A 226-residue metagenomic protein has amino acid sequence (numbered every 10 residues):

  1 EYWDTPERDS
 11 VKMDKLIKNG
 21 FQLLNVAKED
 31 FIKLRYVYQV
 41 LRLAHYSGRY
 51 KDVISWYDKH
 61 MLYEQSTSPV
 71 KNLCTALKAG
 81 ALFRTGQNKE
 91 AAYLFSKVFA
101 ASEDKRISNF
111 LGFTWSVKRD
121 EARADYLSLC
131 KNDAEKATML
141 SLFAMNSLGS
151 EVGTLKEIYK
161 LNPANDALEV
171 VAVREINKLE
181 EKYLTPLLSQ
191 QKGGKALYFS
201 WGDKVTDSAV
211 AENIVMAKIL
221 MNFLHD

Functional and structural regions predicted by a protein language model:
E1-D14, S96-K105, F110-V117, I158-L168 (+1 more regions): N-terminal alpha-helical interaction modules that lie
T5-N19, H45-K59, G86-Q87, F113-R119 (+2 more regions): Helix-turn-helix repeat elements of alpha-solenoid scaffolds
L16-N19, L23-G48, D52-T67, A79: A conserved hydrophobic secondary-structure block that centers on an alpha-helix together with its immediately flanking
F21-D30, D58-S68, S96-D104, D125-N132 (+3 more regions): Solenoid-like repeat scaffolds
E29, L41-Y46, L62, F83-R84 (+3 more regions): Sec-exported extracytoplasmic/periplasmic mature domains
L34-Q39, V70-R84, A137-L142, E169-V170 (+1 more regions): "A position-specific structural signal for the A-helix of alpha-solenoid helical repeats
A76-A79, R123-A124, V152-I158: Short alpha-helical segments and helix-capping/turn motifs at coil-helix boundaries
A79-S102: Hydrophobic or amphipathic alpha-helical targeting/insertion segments
